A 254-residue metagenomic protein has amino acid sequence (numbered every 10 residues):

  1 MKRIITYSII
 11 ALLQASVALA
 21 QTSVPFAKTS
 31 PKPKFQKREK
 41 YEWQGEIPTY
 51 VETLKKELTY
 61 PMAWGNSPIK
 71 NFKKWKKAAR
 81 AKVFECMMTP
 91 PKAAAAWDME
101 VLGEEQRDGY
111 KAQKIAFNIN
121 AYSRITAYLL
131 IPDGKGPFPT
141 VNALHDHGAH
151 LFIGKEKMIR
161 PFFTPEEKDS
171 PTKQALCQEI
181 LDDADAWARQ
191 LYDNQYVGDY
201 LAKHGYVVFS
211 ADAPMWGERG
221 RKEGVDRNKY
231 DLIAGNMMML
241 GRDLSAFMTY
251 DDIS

Functional and structural regions predicted by a protein language model:
M1-I4: Positively charged n-region of N-terminal signal peptides that target proteins for export
Y7-S16: Bacterial N-terminal signal peptides
A20-K111, I119, G154-K155: N-terminal targeting or regulatory segments adjacent to alpha/beta-hydrolase or S9 domains
G65, K114, M237-G241: Glycine- and acidic
E104-P165: Glycine-rich active-site/cofactor-binding loop and its immediate structural neighborhood
G136, A143-S254: Cap/lid segment of the alpha/beta-hydrolase catalytic domain
